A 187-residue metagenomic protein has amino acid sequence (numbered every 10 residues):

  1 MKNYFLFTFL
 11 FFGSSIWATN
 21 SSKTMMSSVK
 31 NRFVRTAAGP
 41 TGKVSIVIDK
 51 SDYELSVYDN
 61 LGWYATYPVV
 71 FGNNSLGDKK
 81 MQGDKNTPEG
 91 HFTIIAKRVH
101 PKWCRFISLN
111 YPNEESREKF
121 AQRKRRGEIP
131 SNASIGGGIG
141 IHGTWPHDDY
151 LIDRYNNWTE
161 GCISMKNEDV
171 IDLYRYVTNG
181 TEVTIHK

Functional and structural regions predicted by a protein language model:
Y4-F12: Sec-dependent N-terminal signal peptides
S28-S45, K50-S51, F71-I95, R123-G127 (+1 more regions): N-terminal post-signal-peptidase region of extra-cytosolic proteins
T41-K43, K50-D52, Y64, T87-E89 (+4 more regions): Extracytoplasmic
N60-L61, K97-V99: Short polar/acidic secondary-structure junctions
G62-N74: Short Gly/aromatic-enriched secondary-structure transition segments
V99-K187: Exported/periplasmic cell-wall-interacting domains
